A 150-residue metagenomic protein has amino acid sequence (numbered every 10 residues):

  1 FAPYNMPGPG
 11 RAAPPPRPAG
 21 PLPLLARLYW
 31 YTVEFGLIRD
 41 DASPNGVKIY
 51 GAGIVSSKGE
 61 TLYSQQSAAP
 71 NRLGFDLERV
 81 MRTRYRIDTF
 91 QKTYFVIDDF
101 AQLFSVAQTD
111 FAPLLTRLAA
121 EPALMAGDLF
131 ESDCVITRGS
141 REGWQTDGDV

Functional and structural regions predicted by a protein language model:
F1-D149: Core of folded catalytic or high-affinity ligand/protein-binding domains in predominantly eukaryotic proteins
